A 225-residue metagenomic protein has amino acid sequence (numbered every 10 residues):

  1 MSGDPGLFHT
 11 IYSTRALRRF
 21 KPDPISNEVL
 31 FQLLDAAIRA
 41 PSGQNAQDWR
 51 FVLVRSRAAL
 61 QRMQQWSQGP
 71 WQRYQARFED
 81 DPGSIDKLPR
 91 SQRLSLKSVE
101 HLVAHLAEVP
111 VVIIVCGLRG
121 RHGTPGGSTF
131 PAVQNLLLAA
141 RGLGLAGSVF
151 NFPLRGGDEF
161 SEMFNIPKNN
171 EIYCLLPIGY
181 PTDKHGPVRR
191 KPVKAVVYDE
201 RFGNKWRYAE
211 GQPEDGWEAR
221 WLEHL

Functional and structural regions predicted by a protein language model:
M1-T10, S91-Q92: Extreme N-terminal tail/first-helix region
S2-G3, C174-L225: C-terminal helix-cap and adjacent tail motif
G6-D23: Generic N-terminal amphipathic, Lys/Arg-enriched alpha-helix
L30-D35: Short amphipathic alpha-helical segments
A37, V111-M163: Small-aliphatic-rich amphipathic alpha-helix that forms the alpha element of a beta-alpha
I38-A46: Glycine-rich phosphate/pyrophosphate-binding beta-alpha loops
Q47-T129: Glycine/small-residue-rich phosphate/adenosyl-binding loop
Q72-S84, F164-R190: A glycine-rich helix N-cap at a beta->alpha junction
